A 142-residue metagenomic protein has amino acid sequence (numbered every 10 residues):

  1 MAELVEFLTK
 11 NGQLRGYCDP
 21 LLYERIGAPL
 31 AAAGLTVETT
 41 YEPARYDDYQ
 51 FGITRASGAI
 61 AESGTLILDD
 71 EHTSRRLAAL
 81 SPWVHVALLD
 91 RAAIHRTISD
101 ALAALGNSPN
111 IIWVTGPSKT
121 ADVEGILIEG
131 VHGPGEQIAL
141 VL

Functional and structural regions predicted by a protein language model:
M1-L142: The feature marks the mature, well-folded catalytic cores of soluble enzymes
